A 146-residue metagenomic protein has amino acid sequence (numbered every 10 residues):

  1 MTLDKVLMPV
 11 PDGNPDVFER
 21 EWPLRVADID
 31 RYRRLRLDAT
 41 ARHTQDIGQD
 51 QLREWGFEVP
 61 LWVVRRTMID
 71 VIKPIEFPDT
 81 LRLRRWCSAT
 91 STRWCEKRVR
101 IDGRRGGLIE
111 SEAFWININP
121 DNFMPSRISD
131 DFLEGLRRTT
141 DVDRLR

Functional and structural regions predicted by a protein language model:
T2-R66, F114-R146: Hot-dog-fold acyl-thioester-processing enzymes
G48-C95, I109: Hydrophobic beta-strand-centered segment that forms part of the acyl-chain substrate-binding groove
R100-D102: Core beta-strand residues in small-molecule sensory/regulatory alpha/beta domains
R105-G107: Acidic, low-complexity central loop/insert segments
